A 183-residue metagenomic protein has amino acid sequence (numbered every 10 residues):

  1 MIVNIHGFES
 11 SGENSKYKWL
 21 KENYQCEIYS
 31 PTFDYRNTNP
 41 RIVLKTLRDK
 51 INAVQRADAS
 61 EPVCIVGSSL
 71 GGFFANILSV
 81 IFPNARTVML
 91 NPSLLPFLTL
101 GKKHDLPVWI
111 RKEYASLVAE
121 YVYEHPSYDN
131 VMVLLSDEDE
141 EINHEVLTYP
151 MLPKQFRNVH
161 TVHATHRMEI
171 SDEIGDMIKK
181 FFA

Functional and structural regions predicted by a protein language model:
M1-E61, H166: Active-site catalytic motif of lipid deacylating hydrolases and related acyltransferases
F8, D137-E140, V162-T165: Acidic beta-to-alpha connecting loop that harbors the catalytic carboxylate
E13, E140-V146, E169: Conserved alpha/beta-hydrolase "acid-adjacent" motif
V66-A75: Gly/Ala-rich beta-loop-alpha elbow adjacent to hydrolase catalytic centers
P83-F97: A conserved short beta-strand
L106-E124, D139: Active-site nucleophile elbow and catalytic-triad environment of alpha/beta-hydrolase enzymes
V133-L135: Short beta-strand/loop motif that positions the catalytic acidic residue of the alpha/beta-hydrolase fold
L152, F156-A183: C-terminal catalytic histidine-bearing segment of alpha/beta-hydrolase fold enzymes
